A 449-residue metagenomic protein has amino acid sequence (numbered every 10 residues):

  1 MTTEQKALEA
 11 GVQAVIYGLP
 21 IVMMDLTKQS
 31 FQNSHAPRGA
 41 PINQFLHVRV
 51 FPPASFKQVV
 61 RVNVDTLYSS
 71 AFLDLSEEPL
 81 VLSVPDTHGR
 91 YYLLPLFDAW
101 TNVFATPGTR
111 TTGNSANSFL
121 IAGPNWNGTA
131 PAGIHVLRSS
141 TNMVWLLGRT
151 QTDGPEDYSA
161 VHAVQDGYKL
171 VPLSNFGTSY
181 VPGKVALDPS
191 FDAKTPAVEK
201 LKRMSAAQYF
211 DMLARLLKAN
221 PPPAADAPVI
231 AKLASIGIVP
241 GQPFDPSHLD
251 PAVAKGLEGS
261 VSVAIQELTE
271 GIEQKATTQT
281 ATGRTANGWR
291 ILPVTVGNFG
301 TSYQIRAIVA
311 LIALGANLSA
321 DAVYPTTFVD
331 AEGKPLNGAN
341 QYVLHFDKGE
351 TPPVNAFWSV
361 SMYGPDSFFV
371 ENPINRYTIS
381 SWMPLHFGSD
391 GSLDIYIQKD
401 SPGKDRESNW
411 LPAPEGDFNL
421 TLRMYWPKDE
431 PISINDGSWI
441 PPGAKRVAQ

Functional and structural regions predicted by a protein language model:
M1-Q449: A compositional/structural signature for long, glycine/proline-rich flexible linkers and loops on extracytoplasmic
